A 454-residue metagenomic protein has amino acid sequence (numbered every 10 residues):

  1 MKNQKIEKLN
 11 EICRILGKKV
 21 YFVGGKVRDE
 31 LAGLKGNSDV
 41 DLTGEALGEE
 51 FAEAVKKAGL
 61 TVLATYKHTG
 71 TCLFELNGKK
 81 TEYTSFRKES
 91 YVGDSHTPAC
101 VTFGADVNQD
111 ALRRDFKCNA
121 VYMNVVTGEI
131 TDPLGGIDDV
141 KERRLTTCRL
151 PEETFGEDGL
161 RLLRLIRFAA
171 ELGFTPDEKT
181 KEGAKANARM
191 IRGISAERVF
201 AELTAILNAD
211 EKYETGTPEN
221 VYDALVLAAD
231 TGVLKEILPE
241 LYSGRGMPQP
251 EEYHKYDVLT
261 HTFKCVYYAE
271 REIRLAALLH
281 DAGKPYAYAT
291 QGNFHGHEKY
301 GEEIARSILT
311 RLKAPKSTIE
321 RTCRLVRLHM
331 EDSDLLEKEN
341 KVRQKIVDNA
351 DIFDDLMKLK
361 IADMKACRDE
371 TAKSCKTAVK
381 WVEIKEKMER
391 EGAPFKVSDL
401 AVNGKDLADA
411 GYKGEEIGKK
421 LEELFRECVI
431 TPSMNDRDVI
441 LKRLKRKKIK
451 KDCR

Functional and structural regions predicted by a protein language model:
M1-R454: Catalytic cores of the polymerase beta-like nucleotidyltransferase superfamily and closely associated nucleotide
